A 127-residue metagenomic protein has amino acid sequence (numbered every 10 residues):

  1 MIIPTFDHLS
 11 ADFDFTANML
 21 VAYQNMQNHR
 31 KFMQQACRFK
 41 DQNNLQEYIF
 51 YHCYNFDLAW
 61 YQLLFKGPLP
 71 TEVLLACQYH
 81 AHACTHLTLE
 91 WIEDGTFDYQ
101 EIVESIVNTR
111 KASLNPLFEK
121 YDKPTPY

Functional and structural regions predicted by a protein language model:
P4-F32: Hydrophobic alpha-helical connector segments
T5, M33-C37, L64, W91-G95 (+1 more regions): Secondary-structure edge/capping motif, primarily at the C-terminal ends of alpha-helices and the immediately following
L9, H29-R30, W60, S113 (+1 more regions): Basic, amphipathic alpha-helical hairpins
V21, D41-K66, L74-H82, N115: Amphipathic alpha-helical packing segments from all-alpha helical-bundle domains
Y23-N28, F50-H52, C77-E90, E104-S113: An amphipathic alpha-helical interaction segment
Q34-A36, L45, Q100: Short, hydrophobic secondary-structure boundary micro-motifs
E90-Y127: C-terminal peripheral helix-coil segments that are non-catalytic and often amphipathic
